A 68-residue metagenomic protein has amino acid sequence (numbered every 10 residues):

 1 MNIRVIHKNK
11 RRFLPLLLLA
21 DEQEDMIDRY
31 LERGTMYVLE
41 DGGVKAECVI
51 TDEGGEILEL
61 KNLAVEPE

Functional and structural regions predicted by a protein language model:
R4-N62, E66-P67: Acetyl-CoA-dependent GNAT
